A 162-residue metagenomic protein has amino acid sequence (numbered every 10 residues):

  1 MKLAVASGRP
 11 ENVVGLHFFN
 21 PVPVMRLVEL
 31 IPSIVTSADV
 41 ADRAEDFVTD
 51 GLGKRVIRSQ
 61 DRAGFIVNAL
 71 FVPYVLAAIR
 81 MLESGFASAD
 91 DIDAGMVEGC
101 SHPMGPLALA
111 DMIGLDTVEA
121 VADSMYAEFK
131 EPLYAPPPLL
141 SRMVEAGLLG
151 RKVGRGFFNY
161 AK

Functional and structural regions predicted by a protein language model:
M1-Q60, N68-A69: Rossmann-fold dinucleotide-binding core
D39-D42, T49-D61, I79, E83-S84 (+1 more regions): NAD(P)-dependent Rossmann-like dehydrogenase/reductase catalytic/cofactor-binding core
G64: Conserved catalytic-site region of short-chain dehydrogenase/reductase
